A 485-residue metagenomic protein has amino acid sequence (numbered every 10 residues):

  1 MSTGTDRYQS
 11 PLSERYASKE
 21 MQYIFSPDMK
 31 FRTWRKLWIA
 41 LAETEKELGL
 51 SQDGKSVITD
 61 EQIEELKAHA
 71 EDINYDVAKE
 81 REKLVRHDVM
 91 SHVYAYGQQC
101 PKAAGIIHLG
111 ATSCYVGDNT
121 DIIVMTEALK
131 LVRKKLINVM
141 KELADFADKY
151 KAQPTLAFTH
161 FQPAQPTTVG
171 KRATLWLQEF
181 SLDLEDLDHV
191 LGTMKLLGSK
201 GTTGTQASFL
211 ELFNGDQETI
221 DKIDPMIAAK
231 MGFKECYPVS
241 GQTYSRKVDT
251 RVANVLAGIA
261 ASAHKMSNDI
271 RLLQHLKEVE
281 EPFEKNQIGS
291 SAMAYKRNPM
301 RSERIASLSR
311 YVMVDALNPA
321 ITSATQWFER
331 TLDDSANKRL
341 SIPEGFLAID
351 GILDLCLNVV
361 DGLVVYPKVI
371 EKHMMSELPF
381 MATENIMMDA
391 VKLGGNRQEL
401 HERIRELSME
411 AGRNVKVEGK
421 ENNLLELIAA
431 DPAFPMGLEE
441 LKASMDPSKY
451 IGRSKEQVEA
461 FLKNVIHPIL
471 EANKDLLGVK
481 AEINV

Functional and structural regions predicted by a protein language model:
S2-A207, F213-A228, G289-S290, M300-R304 (+3 more regions): A helix-coil-helix interface module used to build multimeric assemblies and to scaffold catalytic/cofactor sites
Q22-S26, V77-K79, Q287-S307, E329-E344 (+4 more regions): Short beta-alpha connecting loops at secondary-structure transitions that line or flank enzyme active sites
L41-T44, V132, L136-V139, L143-F146 (+12 more regions): Amphipathic alpha-helices that form helix-helix packing interfaces
D148-G170, E280-K296, E329-A336, D361-M381: Glycine-rich cofactor-pocket loops
P225-Q242: A short, charged helix-loop
T243-E278, P282, Q287-A348: A conserved active-site cap/scaffold subdomain adjacent to cofactor or substrate pockets
E280, R403-E410: Active/binding-pocket-proximal capping segment
Y311-R397, R403: Long, amphipathic alpha-helical stalk/connector segments used for oligomerization, subunit docking, or mechanical
